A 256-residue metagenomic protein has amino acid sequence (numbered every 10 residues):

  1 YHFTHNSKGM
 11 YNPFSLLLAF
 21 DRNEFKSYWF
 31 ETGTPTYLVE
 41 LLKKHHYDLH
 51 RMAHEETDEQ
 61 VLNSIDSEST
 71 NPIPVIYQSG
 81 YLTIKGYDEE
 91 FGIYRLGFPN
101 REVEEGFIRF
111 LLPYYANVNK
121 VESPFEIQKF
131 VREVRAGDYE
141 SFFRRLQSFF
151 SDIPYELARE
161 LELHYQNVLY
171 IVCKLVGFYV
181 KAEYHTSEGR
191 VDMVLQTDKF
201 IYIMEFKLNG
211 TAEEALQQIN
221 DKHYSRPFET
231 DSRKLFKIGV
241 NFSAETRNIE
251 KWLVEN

Functional and structural regions predicted by a protein language model:
Y1, E90-R95, G239-S243: A glycine-rich phosphate-binding loop feature that marks nucleotide/adenosyl-phosphate handling sites
Y1-Y11: A short helix-loop-helix "switch/interaction" segment in the helical subdomain of ASCE P-loop NTPases
Y11-E214, D221, R247-I249, L253-N256: Extended alpha-helical interface modules used as scaffolds for assembling large macromolecular complexes
A212-R233: Basic, amphipathic alpha-helical patches used to engage nucleic acids or provide basic targeting signals, exemplified
P227, D231-N256: Domain-level recognition of nuclease-like catalytic cores that cleave nucleotide substrates
